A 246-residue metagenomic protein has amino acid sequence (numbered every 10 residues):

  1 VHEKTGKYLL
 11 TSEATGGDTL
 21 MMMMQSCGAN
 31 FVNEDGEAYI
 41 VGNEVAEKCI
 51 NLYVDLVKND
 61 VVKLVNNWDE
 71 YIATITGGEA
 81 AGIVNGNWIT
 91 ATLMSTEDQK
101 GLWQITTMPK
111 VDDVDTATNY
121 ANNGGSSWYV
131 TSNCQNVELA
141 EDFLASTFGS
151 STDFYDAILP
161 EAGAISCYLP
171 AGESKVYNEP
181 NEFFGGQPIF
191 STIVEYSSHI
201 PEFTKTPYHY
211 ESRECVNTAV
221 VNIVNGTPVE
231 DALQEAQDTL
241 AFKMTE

Functional and structural regions predicted by a protein language model:
V1, V229-F242: Short, well-structured alpha-helical segments that form the helix of a local strand-helix-strand
V1-H2, D35-V65, M108: Glycine-centered hinge/linker elements that transmit conformational signals in sensory and ligand-binding systems
V1-K7, A73, T90-T96, A241: Pocket-flanking alpha-helical
V1-Y39, V45-A46, A80: Extracytoplasmic/periplasmic solute-binding protein
H2-A14, S150-A162, F242-E246: Bilobed periplasmic-binding protein-like "clamshell/Venus-flytrap" ligand-binding domains
K4-K7, G77-G86, G101: Alpha-to-beta junction loops
K63-G77: Short helix-initiation/N-cap motifs at beta->coil->alpha
I89-K100, D112-E214: C-terminal lobe and pocket-closing loops of periplasmic/extracytoplasmic Venus-flytrap solute-binding proteins
